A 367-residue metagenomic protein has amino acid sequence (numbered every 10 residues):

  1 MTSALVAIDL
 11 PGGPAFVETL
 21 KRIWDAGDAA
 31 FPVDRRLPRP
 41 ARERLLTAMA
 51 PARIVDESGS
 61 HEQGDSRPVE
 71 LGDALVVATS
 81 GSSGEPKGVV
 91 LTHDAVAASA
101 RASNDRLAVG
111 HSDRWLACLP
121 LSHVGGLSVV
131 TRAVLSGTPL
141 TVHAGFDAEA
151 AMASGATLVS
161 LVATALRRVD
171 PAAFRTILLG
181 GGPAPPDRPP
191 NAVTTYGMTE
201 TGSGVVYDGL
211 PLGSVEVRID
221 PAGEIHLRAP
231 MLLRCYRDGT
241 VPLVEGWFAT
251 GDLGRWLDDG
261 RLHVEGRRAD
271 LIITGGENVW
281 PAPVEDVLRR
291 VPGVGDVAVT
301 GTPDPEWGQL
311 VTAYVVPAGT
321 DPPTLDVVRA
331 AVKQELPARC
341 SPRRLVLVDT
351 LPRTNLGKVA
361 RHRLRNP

Functional and structural regions predicted by a protein language model:
M1-L37, A117-C118, N278: Conserved AMP-binding/adenylate-forming
A4, P11, Q63-A78, E85 (+2 more regions): Conserved pre-ATP/AMP-binding loop-to-beta segment of ANL
L10-G12, F31-R44, T138-G155, A163 (+1 more regions): ATP-dependent adenylate-forming carboxylate-activation enzymes
T47-V55, K87-V169, V193: AMP-binding/adenylate-forming
D73-G88, G182, G197-E200: Conserved adenylation A10 loop of the ANL superfamily
L158-L161, A165-P211, E216-R218, E224-H226: Gly/Ser/Thr-rich phosphate-binding loop
P211, D220-G246, E277-V279: Conserved ATP/PPi-binding loop(s) of AMP-dependent carboxylate-activating enzymes
A229, L253-C340, T350, G357 (+1 more regions): AMP-binding/adenylate-forming catalytic core of the ANL superfamily
